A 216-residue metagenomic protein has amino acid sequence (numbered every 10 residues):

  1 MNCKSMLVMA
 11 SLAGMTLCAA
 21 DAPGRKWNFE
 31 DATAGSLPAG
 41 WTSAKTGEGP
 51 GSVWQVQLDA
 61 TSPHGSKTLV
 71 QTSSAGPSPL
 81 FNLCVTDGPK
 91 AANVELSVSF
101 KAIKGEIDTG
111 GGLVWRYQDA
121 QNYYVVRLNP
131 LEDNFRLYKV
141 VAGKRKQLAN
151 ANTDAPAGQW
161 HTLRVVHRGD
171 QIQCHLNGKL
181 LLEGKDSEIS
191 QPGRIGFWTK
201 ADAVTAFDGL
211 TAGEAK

Functional and structural regions predicted by a protein language model:
M1-A10: Bacterial N-terminal signal peptides that target proteins for export
A20-G47, D208: Extracellular carbohydrate-recognition regions
P23-N28, I189-K216: Ligand-recognition surfaces built from glycine- and aromatic
F29, L96-V98, Q159-C174: Short tryptophan-centered beta-strand motifs in secreted/extracellular beta-sheet-rich domains of glycan-recognition
A34, Q71-R136, K200: Secretory/extracellular carbohydrate-interaction modules and structurally similar beta-sandwich "look-alikes"
S36-V70, P77-P79: Extracellular glycan-recognition surfaces and repeat-rich motifs
V141-T162: Short, aromatic/His-centered strand-loop micro-motif at the edge of beta-sheets
N152, H175-G196: Short, solvent-exposed beta-strand-to-loop segments that form ligand-recognition rims of beta-rich domains
